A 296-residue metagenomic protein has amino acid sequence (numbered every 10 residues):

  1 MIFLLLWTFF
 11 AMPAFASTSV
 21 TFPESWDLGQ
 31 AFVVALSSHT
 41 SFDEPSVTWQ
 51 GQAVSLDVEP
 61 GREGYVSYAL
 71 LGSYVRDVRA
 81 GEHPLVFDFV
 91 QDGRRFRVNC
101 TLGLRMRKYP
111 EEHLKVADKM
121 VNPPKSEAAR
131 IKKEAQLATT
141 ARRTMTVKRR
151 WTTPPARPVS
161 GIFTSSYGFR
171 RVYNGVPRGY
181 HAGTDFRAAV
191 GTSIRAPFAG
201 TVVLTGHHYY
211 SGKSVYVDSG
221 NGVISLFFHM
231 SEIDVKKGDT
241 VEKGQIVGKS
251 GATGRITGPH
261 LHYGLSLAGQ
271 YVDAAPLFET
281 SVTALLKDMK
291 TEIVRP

Functional and structural regions predicted by a protein language model:
M1-P13: Bacterial N-terminal signal peptides
F15-K108: Cationic-aromatic interfacial patches
S37, H207, Q245-I246, G251-A252: Short, surface-exposed secondary-structure boundary micro-motifs
D57, T164, T201-V203, S231 (+1 more regions): Conserved positions in beta-strands of structured domains
N99-S211: Surface-exposed, glycine-biased beta-strand/turn segments
R107-W151, K236-Q245, G264-P296: Acidic, glycine-rich catalytic/binding loops that coordinate metals and/or anionic ligands
A182, P197-S231, P259, G264: Zn2+-dependent peptidoglycan hydrolase active-site motif and core
S193-V202, V235-S250: Short, well-structured beta-strand-loop connectors
